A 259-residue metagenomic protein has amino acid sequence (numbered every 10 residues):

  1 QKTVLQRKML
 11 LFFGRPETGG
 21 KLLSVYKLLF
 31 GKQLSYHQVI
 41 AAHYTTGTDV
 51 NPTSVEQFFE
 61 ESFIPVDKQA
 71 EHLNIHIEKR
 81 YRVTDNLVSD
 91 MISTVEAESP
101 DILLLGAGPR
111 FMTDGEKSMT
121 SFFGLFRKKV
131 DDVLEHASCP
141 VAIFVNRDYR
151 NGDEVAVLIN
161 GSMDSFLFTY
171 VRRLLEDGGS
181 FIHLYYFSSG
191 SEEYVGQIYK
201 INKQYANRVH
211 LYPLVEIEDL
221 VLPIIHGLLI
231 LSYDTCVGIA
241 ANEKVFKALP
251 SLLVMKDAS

Functional and structural regions predicted by a protein language model:
Q1-G20, D101-E193, K203-S259: Intrinsically disordered or low-complexity boundary/linker segments at protein termini and domain junctions
K2-F63, A70-E78, L158-L167, D177-G178: Non-transmembrane accessory domains of multi-pass membrane transporters/channels
Y26, V66, M91, V171 (+1 more regions): Aromatic/hydrophobic pocket-lining residues that form π-stacking "cages" and hydrophobic walls in ligand
V55-V66, F126-V130, I198: Amphipathic alpha-helical segments in well-structured domains
A70-E78, I201-Y212: A short helix-to-beta-strand connector/capping loop
R82-S89: Charged docking surfaces used in two-component/phosphorelay signaling
